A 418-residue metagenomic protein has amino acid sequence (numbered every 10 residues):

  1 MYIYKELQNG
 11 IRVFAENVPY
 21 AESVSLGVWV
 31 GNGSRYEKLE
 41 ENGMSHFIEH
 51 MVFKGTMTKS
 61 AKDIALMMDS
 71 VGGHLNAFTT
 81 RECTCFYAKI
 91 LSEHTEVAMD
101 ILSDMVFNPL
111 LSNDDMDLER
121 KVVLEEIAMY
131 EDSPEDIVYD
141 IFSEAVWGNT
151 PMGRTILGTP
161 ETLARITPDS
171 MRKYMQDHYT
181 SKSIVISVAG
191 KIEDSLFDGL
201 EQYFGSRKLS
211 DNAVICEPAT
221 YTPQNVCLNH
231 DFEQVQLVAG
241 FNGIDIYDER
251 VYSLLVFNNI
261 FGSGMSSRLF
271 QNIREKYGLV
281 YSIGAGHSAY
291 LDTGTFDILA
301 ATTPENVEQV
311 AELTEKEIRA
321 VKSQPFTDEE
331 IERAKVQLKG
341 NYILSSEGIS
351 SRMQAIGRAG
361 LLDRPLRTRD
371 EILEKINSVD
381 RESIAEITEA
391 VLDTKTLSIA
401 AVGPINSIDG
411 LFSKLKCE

Functional and structural regions predicted by a protein language model:
M1-S23: N- or domain-start disorder-to-order transition segments that initiate the globular core
E6, N17, I64-D211, C227 (+4 more regions): Charge-rich, well-structured scaffold segments of protease-associated domains
Y20, S25-K89, S263-L279: M16/MPP (pitrilysin/insulinase) zinc-metallopeptidase core fold and M16-derived inactive scaffolds
E22-V24, T95, Y247: A short local loop/turn or secondary-structure capping micro-motif enriched for an aromatic residue
V24-L26, I184, Q234-L237, F296: Small-molecule pocket liners
L26-N32, G240, S345, I349: Short, hydrophobic/aliphatic alpha-helical segments
G27-W29, D211-R268, I405: His/Glu-based metal-binding/catalytic segments typifying zinc-dependent metallopeptidases
